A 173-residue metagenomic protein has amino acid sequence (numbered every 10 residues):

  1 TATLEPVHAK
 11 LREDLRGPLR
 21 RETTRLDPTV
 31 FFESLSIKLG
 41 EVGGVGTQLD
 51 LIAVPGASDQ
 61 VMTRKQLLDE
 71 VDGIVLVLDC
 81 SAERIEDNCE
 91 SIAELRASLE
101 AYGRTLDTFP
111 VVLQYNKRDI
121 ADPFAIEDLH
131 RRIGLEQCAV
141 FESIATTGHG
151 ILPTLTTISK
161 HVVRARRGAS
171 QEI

Functional and structural regions predicted by a protein language model:
T1-R25, V45-D50: Conserved G1/Walker A P-loop phosphate-binding module
V7-H8, S34-K38, I92-E100, I126: Short, well-ordered amphipathic alpha-helices
D27-V30, G40-V45, K65-E70, A101-D107 (+1 more regions): Conserved catalytic network of the ASCE P-loop NTPase/AAA+ motor domain
G44-R64: Switch II (G3) loop of P-loop NTPases
L51-A53, V75-D79, L113-N116: Conserved beta-strand segments of the P-loop GTPase G domain that flank and frequently precede/overlap
Q60-E83, L99: Inter-motif core of Ras-like GTPase G domains
E83-T105: Amphipathic helical hotspot of TIR/SEFIR-family domains
V112, D119-Q171: Canonical P-loop GTPase G-domain recognition
